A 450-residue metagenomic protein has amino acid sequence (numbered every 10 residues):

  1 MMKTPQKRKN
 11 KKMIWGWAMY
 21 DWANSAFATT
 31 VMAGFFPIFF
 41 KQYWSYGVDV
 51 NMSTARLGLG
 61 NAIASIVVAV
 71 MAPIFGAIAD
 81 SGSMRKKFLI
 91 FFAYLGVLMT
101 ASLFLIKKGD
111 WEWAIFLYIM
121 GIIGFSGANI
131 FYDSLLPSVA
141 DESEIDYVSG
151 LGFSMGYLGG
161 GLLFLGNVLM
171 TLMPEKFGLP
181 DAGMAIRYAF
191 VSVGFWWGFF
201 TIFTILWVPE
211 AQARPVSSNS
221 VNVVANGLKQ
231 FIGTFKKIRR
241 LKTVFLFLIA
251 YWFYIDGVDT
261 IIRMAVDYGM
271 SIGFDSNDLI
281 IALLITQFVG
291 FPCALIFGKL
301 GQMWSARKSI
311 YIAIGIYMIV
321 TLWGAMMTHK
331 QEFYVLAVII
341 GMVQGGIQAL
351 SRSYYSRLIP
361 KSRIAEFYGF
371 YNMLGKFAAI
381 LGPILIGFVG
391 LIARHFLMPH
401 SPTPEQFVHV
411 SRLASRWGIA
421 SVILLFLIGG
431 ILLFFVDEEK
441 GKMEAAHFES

Functional and structural regions predicted by a protein language model:
M2-W15, P209-L248: Juxtamembrane intracellular "pre-TM" segments in multi-pass secondary transporters
P5-S65, E112, T243-A282: Helix-loop boundary and gating motifs at the non-cytosolic
V50-N51, M170-F195, F388-F426: A membrane-interface helix-boundary motif in multi-pass transporters
V70-M84, P292-A306, G390: Helix-to-loop junctions at the C-terminal end of transmembrane segments in multipass secondary transporters
K87-S102, K308-W323: Structural signature of the two symmetry-related core transmembrane helices
F104-L117, A325-A337: Helix-loop junctions at membrane interfaces in 12-TM secondary transporters
S149-T171, N372-P383: Glycine-rich segments within core transmembrane alpha-helices of 12-TM secondary carriers
W196-W207, I419-S450: Multi-pass alpha-helical transporter architecture, strongest for 12-TM Major Facilitator/SLC carriers used
